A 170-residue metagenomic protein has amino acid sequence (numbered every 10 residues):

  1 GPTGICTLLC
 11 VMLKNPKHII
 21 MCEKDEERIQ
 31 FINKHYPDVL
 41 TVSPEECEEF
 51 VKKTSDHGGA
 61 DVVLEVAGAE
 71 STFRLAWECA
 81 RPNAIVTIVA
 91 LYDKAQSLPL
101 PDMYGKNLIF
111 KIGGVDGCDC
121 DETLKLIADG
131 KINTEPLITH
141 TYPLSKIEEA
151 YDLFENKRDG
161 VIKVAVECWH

Functional and structural regions predicted by a protein language model:
P2-T3, V11: Hydrophobic/small residue at the entry helix of a nucleotide-binding pocket
L8, I29, F73-W77, L100: Generic hydrophobic/aromatic pocket-lining and core-packing "Φ" positions
M12-F73: Adenosine-nucleotide cofactor-binding segment
E23, A90, G114: Conserved acidic E/D residue at the C-terminus of a beta-strand in Rossmann-like folds
S55, G68, R81-P82, D159: Short conserved AdoMet
R74-E78, G117-H170: C-terminal hydrophobic helical "lid"/dimerization subdomain of Rossmann-like NAD(P)H-dependent oxidoreductases
I85-T87, L98-L137: Rossmann-fold dehydrogenase core element
